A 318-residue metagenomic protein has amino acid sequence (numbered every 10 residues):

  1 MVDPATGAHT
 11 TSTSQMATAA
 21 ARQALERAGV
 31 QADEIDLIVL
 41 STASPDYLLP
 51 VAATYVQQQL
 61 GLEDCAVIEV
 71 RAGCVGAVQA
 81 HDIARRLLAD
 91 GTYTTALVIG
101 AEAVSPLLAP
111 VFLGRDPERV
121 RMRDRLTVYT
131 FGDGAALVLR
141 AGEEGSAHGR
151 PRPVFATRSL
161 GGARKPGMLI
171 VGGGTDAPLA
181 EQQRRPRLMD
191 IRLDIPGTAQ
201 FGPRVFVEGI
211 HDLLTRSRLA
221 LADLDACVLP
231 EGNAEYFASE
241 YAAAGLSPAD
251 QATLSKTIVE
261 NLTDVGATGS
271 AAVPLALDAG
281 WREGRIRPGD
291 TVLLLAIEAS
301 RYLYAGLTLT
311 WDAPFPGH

Functional and structural regions predicted by a protein language model:
M1-D36, G173-D223, Y236, E240 (+4 more regions): Conserved active-site "lid/cap" helical segment
M1-T11, M122-Q200, I297, T308-H318: Condensing-enzyme catalytic core mediating Claisen C-C bond formation in acyl metabolism
S14, T18-A21, S44-P45, E63 (+3 more regions): Claisen-condensing/thiolase-fold acyl-transfer catalytic domains that form or cleave C-C bonds in fatty acid
A32-D36, L62-A66, D90-A96, R125-L126 (+5 more regions): Short coil/turn connectors at secondary-structure junctions
E34-V39, Q58-R71, D116-R123, A252-N261: Glycine/charged-rich beta-loop-alpha catalytic/anionic-binding loops adjacent to active sites
Y47-T54, A103-V120, R158-P178, A234-A242 (+2 more regions): Active-site-adjacent elements of ketosynthase-type condensing enzymes
R71, A96-E102, R140, L294-I297: Short beta-strand segments
A89-F131: Flexible, glycine-rich active-site loops centered on histidine and acidic residues that chelate a metal or position
